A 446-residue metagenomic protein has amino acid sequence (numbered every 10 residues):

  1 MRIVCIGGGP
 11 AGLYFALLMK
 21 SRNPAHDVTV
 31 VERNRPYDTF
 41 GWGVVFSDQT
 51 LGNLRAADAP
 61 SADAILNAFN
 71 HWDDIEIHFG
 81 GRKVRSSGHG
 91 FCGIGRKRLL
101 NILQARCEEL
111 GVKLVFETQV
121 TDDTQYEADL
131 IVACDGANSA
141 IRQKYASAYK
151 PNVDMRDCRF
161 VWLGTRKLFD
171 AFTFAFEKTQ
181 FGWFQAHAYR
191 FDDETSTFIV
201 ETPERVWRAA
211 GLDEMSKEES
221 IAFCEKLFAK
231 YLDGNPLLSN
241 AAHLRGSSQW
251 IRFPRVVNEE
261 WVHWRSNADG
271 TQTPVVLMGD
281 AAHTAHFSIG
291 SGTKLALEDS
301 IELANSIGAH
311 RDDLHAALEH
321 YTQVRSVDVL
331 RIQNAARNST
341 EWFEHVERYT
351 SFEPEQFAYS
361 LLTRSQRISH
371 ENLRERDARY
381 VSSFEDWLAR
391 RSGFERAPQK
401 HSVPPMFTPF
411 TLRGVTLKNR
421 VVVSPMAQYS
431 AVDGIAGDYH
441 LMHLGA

Functional and structural regions predicted by a protein language model:
M1-W72, H78-F79, S87-R98, G292: Glycine-rich FAD cofactor-binding loop and adjacent beta-loop-alpha segment at the N-terminus of flavoprotein
G8-S21, V132-A133, Q249-N338, W342: Conserved mid-domain beta->alpha element of the FAD-binding
K20-S21, V120, N258-N267, F407-G414 (+1 more regions): Short amphipathic alpha-helices and their capping/turn segments at secondary-structure boundaries
D48-W162, V381-A389: Conserved N-terminal helical subregion
A105, E127-F253, V257, V262-N267: Conserved FAD-binding catalytic core of PHBH/FMO-like flavoproteins
N305-R396: C-terminal helical "tail/cap" subdomain of flavin- and related membrane-associated enzymes
E385-A446: Flavin-dependent oxidoreductase catalytic cores
